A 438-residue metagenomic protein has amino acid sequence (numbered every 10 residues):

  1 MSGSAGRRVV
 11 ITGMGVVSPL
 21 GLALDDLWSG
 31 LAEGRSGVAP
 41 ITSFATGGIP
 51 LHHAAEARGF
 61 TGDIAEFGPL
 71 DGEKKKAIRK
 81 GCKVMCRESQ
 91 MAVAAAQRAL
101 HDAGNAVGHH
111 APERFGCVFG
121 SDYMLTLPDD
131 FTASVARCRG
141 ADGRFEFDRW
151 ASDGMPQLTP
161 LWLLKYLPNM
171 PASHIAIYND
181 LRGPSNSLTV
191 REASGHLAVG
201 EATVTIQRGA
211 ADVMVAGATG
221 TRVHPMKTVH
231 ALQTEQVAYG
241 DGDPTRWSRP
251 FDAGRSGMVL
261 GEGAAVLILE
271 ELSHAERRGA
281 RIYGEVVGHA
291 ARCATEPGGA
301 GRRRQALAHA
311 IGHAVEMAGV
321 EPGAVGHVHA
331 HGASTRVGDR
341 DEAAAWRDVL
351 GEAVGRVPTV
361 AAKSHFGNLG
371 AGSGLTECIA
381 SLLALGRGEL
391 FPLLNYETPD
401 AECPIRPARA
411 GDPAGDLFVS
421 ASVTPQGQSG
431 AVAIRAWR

Functional and structural regions predicted by a protein language model:
M1-G81, S273-E285, I379-L394, G430-R438: ACP-dependent fatty acid/polyketide chain-elongation machinery
R8-T12, R35, A39-P40, G242-V320 (+2 more regions): Condensing-enzyme catalytic core mediating Claisen C-C bond formation in acyl metabolism
I11, A32-N179, G183-S185, G220-T228 (+1 more regions): Conserved beta-ketoacyl condensing-enzyme motif
T42, A210-S256, H289-R302, G332-R340 (+1 more regions): Acyl-CoA/ACP chain-elongation machinery
A45, V84-Q90, H110-P112, W162-P168 (+5 more regions): Active-site nucleophile and cofactor-binding loops and adjacent substrate-binding regions of central metabolic enzymes
A92-A103, E271, R302-G319, A344-V349 (+1 more regions): Short, well-ordered amphipathic alpha-helical segments that serve as non-catalytic structural scaffolds within diverse
A92-N105, P168-A172, A176-N179, S185-G220 (+4 more regions): Active-site-proximal alpha-helical scaffold in enzymes
R139-T159, G200, V204-R208, T219-E276 (+1 more regions): Glycine-/small-residue-rich "gating" segment that lines the acyl/pantetheine channel and substrate pocket
